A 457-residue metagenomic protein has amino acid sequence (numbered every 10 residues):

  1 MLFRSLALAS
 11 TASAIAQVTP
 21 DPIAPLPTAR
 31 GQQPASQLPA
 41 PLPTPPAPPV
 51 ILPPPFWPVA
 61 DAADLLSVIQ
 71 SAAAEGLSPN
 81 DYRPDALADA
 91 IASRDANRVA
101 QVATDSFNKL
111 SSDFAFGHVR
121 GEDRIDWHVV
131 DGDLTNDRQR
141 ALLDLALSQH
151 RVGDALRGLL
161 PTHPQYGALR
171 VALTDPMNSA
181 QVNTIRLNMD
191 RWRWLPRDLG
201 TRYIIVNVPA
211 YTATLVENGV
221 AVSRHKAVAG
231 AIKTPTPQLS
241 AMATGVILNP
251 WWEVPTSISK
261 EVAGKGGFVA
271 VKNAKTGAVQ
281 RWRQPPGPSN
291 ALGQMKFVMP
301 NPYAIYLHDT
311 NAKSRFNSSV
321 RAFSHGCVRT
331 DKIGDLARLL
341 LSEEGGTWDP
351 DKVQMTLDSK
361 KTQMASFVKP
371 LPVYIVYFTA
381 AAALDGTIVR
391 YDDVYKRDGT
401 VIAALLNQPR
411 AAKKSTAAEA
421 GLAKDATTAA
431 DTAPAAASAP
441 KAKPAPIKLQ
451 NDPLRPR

Functional and structural regions predicted by a protein language model:
I15-R457: N-terminal pre-domains immediately preceding structured catalytic cores
